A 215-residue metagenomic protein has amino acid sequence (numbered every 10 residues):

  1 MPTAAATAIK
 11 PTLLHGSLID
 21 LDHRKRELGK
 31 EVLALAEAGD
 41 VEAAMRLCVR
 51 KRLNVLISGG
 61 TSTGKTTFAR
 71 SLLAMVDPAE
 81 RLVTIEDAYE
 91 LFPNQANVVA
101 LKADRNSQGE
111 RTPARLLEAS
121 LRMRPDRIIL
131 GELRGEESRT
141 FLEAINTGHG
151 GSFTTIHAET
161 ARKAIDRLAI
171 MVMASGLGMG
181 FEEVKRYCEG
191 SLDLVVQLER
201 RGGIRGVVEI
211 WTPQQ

Functional and structural regions predicted by a protein language model:
M1-K51: P-loop NTP-binding catalytic core
P2-A4, A88, D104, P213: Generic beta-structure capping elements
A6, S62, R134-G135, Q215: Short, glycine-/Ser/Thr-/acidic-enriched flexible segments
T7-P11, P93, A164, I204-G206: Short active-site-adjacent structural elements
S17-L21, K30, K185-V195, E199-Q215: NTP-binding/hydrolysis catalytic cores, primarily Walker-type P-loop NTPases
E42-R46, R50-T61, S71-G190, Q197-R200: Switch/coupling sub-region of P-loop NTPases
K65: Conserved lysine of the Walker
F68: Hydrophobic positions on the alpha1 helix immediately C-terminal to the Walker A/P-loop
